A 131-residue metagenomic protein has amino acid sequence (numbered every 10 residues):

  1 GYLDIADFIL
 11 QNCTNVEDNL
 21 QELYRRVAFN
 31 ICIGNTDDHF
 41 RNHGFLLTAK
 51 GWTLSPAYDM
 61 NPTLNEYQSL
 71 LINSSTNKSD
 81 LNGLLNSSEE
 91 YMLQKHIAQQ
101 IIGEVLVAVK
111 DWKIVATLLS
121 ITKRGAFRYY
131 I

Functional and structural regions predicted by a protein language model:
G1-I131: Anionic ligand-binding catalytic core segments
